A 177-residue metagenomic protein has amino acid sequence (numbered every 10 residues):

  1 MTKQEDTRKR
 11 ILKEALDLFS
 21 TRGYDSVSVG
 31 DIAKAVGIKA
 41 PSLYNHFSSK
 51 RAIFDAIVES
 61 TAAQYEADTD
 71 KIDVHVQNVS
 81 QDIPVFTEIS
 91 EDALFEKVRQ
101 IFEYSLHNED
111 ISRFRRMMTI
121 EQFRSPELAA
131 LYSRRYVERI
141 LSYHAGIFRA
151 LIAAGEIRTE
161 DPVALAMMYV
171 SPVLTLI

Functional and structural regions predicted by a protein language model:
M1-D6, V76-Q77: N-terminal intrinsically disordered/low-complexity leader segments
R10, L18-S60: Helix-turn-helix
A56, D70-E109, P162-Y169: Hydrophobic alpha-helical connector segments
E59-Y65, I72-D73: Short, basic, alpha-helical segments at the C-terminal edge of helix-turn-helix-like DNA-binding modules
D92, H107-T119, F123-A153: Amphipathic alpha-helical packing segments from all-alpha helical-bundle domains
E103-H107, L141, G146, A150 (+1 more regions): Amphipathic C-terminal alpha-helical segment
A130-Y136, A153-V170: All-alpha amphipathic helical-bundle segments outside canonical DNA-binding/catalytic cores that form hydrophobic
